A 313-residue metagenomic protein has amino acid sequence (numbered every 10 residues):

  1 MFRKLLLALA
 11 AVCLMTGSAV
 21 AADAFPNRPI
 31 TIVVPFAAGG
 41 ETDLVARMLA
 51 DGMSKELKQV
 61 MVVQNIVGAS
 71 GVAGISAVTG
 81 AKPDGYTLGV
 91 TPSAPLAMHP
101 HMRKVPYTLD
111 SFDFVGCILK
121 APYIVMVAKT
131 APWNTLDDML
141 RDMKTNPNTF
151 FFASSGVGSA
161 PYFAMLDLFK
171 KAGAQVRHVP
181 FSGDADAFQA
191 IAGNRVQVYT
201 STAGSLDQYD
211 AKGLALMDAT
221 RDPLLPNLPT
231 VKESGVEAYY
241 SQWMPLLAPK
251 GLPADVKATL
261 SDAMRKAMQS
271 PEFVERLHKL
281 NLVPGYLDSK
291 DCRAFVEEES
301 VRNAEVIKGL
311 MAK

Functional and structural regions predicted by a protein language model:
M1-N27, K313: Short, low-complexity disordered leader/linker segments with a strong preference for bacterial N-terminal type II
L9, Y240-A248, H278-Y286: A short small-residue
A21-S111, N148-T149, V157, P161 (+4 more regions): N-terminal (or domain-start) structured segment
N27-P29, K170-V176, A254-K313: An extracytoplasmic/periplasmic, membrane-proximal ligand-sensing/linker region
T31, N65, S154, K212-M217: Structural signature of the Rossmann-like NAD(P)-dependent dehydrogenase/reductase core
R47, D51, K55, S76 (+10 more regions): Solvent-exposed, polar/charged alpha-helical surfaces in well-ordered, non-transmembrane soluble domains, broadly
G80-Y86, S93, P100-S182, S241-R276: Hinge/capping helix and adjacent helix->loop/strand transition within the periplasmic-binding protein
L109, K120, G204-M268, E298-V301: C-terminal lobe and pocket-closing loops of periplasmic/extracytoplasmic Venus-flytrap solute-binding proteins
